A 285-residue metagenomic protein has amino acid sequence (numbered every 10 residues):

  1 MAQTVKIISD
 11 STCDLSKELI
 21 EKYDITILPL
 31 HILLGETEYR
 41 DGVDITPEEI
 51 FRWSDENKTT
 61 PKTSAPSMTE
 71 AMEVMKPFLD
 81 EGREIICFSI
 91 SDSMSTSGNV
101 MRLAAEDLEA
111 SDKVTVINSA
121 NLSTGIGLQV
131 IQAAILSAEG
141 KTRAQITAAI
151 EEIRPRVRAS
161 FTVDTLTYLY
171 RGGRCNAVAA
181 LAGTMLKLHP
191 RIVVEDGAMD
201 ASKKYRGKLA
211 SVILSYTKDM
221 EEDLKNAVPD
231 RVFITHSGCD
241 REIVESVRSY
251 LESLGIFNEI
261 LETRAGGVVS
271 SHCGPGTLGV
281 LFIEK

Functional and structural regions predicted by a protein language model:
Q3-K6, T12-T26, H31, T37 (+3 more regions): Mixed-charge interfacial surface used for oligomerization/domain docking and macromolecular partner engagement
E38-E109: Class I S-adenosyl-L-methionine
